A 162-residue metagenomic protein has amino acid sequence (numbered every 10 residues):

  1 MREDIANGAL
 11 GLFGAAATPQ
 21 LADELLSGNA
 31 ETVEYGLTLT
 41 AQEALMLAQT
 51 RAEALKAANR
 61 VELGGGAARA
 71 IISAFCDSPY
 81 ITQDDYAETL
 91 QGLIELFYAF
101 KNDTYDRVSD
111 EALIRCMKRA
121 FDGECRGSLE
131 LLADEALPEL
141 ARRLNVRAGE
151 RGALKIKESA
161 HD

Functional and structural regions predicted by a protein language model:
M1-D4, R60, C76-D77, A153-D162: Short intrinsically disordered terminal tails
M1-E53: Short terminal alpha-helical segments
R2, A6, A30, A68-R69 (+3 more regions): Low-complexity, intrinsically disordered short peptide segments enriched in small/polar/basic residues
N7-F13, S27, Y35, G65 (+4 more regions): Feature targets compositionally biased, intrinsically disordered low-complexity regions with long contiguous runs
L37-R142: Acidic, low-complexity, intrinsically disordered interaction modules
L129-D162: Acidic, proline/glycine-rich low-complexity IDRs
